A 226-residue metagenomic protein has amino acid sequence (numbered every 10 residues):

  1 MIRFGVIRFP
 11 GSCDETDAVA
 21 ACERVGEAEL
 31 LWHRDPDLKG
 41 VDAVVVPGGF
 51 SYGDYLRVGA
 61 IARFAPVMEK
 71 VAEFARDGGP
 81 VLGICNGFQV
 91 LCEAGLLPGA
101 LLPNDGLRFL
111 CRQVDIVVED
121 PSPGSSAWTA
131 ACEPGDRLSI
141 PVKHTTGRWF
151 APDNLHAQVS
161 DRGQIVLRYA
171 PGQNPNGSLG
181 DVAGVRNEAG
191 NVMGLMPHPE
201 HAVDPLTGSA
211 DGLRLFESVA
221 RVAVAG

Functional and structural regions predicted by a protein language model:
M1-G83, C92-P98, L102-L110, V117 (+2 more regions): N-terminal beta1-alpha1 cap of cysteine-dependent amidohydrolase-like domains
C13-D14, C85, S126, A170: Functionally engaged cysteine thiol sites
D35, A72-R76, N104-G226: Amide-donor transfer/coupling interface in amidating biosynthetic enzymes
G49-F50, G87, T145, P199: Active-site metal-binding loops of divalent metal-dependent hydrolases
G83-I84, M196: Generic enzyme active-site microenvironment
Q89-E93, G99, G147-A151: Short, well-ordered, mixed-charge alpha-helical segments that flank or form enzyme active sites
